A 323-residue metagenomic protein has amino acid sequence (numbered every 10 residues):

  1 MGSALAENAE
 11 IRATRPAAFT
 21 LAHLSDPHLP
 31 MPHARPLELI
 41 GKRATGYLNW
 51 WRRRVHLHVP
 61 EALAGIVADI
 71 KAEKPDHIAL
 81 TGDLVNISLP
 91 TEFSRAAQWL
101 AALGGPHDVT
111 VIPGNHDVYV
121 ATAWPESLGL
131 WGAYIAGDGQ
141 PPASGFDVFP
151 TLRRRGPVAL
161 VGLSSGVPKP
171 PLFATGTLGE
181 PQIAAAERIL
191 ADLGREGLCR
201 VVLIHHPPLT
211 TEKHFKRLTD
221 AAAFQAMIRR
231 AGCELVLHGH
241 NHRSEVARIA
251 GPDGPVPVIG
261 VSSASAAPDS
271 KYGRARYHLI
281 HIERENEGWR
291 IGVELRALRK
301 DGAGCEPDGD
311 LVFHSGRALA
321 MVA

Functional and structural regions predicted by a protein language model:
M1-S94: N-terminal active-site segment of His-dependent metallophosphoesterases
G2-A4, R15-A17, I282-A323: A short C-terminal boundary segment appended to hydrolase-like catalytic domains
E10-A13, S94-A185, P255: Extended active-site neighborhood of metal-dependent phosphoesterases/phosphodiesterases
R12-A22, P150-G162, A191, R195-C199 (+2 more regions): Beta-strand-turn-beta hairpins that frame and shape the catalytic cleft of phosphate-ester-processing enzymes
H23-S25, H77-G82, V109-N115, S164 (+3 more regions): Active-site neighborhood of phospho(di)ester-bond hydrolases with catalytic His/Asp-centered motifs
H28-M31, N86-L89, N115-A123, P168-L172 (+3 more regions): Active-site environment of divalent metal-dependent phosphoester hydrolases
A101, H214-N286: Conserved beta-sheet core of the metallophosphoesterase superfamily
L190-K213: Short acidic, glycine-rich surface-loop motifs adjacent to enzyme active sites
